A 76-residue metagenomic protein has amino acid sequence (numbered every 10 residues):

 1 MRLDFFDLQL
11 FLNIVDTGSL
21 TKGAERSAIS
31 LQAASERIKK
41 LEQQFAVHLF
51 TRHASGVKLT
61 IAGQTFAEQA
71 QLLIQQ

Functional and structural regions predicted by a protein language model:
D7-I14, F66: Short alpha-helical "packing" element that flanks the helix-turn-helix/winged-helix DNA-binding module
L12-A28: Short helix-boundary/capping micro-motifs
V15-S19, H53-A54, A62: N-terminal helix-turn-helix DNA-binding module of bacterial transcription factors
E25-R26, Q43, Q64: Alpha-helical residues within the helix-turn-helix
E42-L59: A short LG(V/I)-centered, amphipathic sequence patch enriched for acidic residue(s) preceding the LG motif
Q44-F45, F66-Q76: Alpha-helical linker/hinge and terminal dimerization helices associated with HTH transcriptional regulators
